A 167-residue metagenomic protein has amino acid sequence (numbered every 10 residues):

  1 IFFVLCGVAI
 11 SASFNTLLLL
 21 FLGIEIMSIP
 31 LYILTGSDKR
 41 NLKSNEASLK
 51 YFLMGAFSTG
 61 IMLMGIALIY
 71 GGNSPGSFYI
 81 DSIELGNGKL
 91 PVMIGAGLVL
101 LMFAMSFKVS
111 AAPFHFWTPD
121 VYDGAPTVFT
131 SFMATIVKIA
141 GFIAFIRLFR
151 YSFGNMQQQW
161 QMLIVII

Functional and structural regions predicted by a protein language model:
I1-I167: Alpha-helical transmembrane segments of multi-pass membrane proteins predominantly involved in bioenergetics
